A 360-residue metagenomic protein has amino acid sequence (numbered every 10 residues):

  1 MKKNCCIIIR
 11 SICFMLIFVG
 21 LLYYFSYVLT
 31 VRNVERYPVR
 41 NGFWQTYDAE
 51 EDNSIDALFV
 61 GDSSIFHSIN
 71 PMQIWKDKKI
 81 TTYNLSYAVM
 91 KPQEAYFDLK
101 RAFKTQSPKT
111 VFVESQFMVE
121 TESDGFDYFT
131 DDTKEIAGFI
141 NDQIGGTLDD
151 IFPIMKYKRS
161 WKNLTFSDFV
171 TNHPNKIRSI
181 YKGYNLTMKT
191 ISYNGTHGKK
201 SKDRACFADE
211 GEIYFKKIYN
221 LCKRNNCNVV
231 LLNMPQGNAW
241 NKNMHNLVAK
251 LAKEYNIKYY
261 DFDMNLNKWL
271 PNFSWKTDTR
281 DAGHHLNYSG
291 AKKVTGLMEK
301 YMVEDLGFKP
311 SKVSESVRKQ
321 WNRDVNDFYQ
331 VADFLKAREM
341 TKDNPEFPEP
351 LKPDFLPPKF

Functional and structural regions predicted by a protein language model:
C6-Y27: Hydrophobic membrane-insertion alpha-helices, especially the h-region of bacterial N-terminal signal peptides
L29-E50: Alpha-helical transmembrane signal-anchor/signal-peptide segments
V60, S64-G146: Membrane-embedded segments
V89-E94, T105, A205-I213, A239-K242 (+1 more regions): Soluble non-cytosolic domains of exported or imported proteins
T110-E120, R178-L270: Conserved, well-ordered alpha-helix/loop/beta-strand core segments that scaffold catalytic motifs
Y128-N228, S311-F360: Secreted/periplasmic serine-hydrolase-like ester/acetyl group-modifying domain
N246-L251, Y255-S316, Y329-P357: C-terminal regions of proteins
